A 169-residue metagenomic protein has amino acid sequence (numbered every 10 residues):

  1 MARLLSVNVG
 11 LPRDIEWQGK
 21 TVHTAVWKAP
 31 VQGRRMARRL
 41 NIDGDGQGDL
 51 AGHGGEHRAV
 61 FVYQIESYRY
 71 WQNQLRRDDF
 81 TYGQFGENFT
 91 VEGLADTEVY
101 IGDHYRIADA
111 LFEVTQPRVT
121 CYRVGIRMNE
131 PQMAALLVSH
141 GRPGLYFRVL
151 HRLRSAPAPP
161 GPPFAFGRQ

Functional and structural regions predicted by a protein language model:
M1-I126, M133, A156, F166-Q169: Electropositive, beta-rich accessory/interaction domains or terminal extensions that provide binding surfaces
M128-L153: Active-site glycine-rich loop that binds ribose-phosphate moieties when present
Y146-Q169: Well-ordered alpha/beta subsegment
